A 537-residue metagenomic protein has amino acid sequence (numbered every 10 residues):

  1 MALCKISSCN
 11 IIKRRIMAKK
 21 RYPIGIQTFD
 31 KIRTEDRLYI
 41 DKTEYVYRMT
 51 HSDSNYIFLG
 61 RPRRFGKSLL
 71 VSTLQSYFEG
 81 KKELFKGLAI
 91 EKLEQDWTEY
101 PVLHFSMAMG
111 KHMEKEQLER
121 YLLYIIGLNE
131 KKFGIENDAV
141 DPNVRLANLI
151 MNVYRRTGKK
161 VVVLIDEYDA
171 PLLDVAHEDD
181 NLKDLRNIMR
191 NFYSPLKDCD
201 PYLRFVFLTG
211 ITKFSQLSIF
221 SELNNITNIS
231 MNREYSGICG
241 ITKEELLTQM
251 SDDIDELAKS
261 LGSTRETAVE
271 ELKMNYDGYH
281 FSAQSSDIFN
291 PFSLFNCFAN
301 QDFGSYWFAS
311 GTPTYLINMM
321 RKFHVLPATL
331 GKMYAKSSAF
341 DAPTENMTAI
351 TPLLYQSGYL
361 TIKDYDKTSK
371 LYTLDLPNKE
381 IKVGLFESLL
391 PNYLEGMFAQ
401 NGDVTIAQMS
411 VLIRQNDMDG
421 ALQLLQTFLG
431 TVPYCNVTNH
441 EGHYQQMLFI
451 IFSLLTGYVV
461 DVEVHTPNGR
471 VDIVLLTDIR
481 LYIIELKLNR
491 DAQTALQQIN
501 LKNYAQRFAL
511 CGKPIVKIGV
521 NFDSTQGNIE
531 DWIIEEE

Functional and structural regions predicted by a protein language model:
A2-H440, L455-T456: Phosphate-binding site recognition
V153-T157, I451-D478: Active-site metal-binding core of divalent-cation-utilizing nuclease and nuclease-like domains
V162, R480-Y482, V516: Structural motif
L182-I188, L488-A505: Mg2+/Mn2+-dependent nuclease catalytic core
F192-C199, P352-L360, F449-S453, Q498-I518: Metal-dependent nuclease catalytic cores in nucleic-acid-processing enzymes, especially RNase H-like/related
L448, V471-L488, K502: Conserved catalytic cores of phosphodiester-cleaving nucleases, focusing on short active-site segments
R507, C511-E537: Domain-level recognition of nuclease-like catalytic cores that cleave nucleotide substrates
